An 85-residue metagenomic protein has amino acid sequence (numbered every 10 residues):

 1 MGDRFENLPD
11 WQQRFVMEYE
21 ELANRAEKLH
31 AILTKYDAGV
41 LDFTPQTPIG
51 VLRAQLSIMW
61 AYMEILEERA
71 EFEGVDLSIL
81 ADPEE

Functional and structural regions predicted by a protein language model:
G2-E85: Extended, charge-rich alpha-helical interface modules
